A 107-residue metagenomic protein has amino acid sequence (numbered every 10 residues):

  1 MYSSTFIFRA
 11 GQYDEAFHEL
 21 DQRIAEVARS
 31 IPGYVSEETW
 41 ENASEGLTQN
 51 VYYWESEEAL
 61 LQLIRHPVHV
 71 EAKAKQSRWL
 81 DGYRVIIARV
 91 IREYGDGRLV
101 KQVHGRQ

Functional and structural regions predicted by a protein language model:
M1-L47, E57-R65, L80-Q107: Short S/T/G/P-rich N-terminal loop/turn motif that feeds into the first structured element of a domain
A72: A short beta-strand-loop micro-motif that forms or neighbors metal/cofactor- and ligand-binding patches at active-site
K75-W79: Arginine/glycine-rich "motif VI" loop of SF2 helicases in the C-terminal RecA-like domain
